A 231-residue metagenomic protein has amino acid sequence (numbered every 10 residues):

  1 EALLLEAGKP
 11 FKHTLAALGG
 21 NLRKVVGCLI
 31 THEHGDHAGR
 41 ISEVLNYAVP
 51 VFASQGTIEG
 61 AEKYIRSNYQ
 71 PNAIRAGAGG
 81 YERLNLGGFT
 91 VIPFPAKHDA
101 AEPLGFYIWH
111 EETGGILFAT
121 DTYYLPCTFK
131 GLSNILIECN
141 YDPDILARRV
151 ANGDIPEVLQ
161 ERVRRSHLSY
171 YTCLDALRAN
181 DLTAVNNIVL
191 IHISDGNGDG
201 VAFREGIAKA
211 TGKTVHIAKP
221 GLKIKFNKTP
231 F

Functional and structural regions predicted by a protein language model:
E1-R23, L104-D121, N134, P143: Conserved beta-strand hairpin/beta-sheet module of binuclear metal-dependent hydrolase folds, prominently
A7-K9, E33, G56, A96-D99 (+4 more regions): Active-site metal-binding loops of divalent metal-dependent hydrolases
P10-G56: Active-site metal-binding motif and surrounding structural segment of the metallo-beta-lactamase
H34-A38, I58-A61, A100-A101, L125-C127 (+2 more regions): Active-site environment of divalent metal-dependent phosphoester hydrolases
G39-A48, E62-Y64, G198-G206: Metal-dependent catalytic neighborhoods of phosphoester/phosphodiester hydrolases
Q55-T113: Metallo-beta-lactamase
E82, G88-H98, I108-I116, T122-Y124 (+1 more regions): Conserved catalytic scaffold of divalent metal-dependent phosphoesterases
K130-G221: Cap/insert and terminal regions of metallo-dependent hydrolase folds
